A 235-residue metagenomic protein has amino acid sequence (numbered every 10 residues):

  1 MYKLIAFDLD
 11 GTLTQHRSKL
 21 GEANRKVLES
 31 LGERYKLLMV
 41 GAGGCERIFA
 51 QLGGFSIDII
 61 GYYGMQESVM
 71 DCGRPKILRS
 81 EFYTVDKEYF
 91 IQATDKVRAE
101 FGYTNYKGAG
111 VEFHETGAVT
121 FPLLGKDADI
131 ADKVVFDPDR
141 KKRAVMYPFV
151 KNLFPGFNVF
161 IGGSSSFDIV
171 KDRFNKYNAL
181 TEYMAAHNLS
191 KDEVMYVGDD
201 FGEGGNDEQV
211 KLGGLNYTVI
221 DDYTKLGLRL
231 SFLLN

Functional and structural regions predicted by a protein language model:
M1, L20, V170-D172, K176-N235: Mg2+-dependent phosphoryl-transfer enzymes with acidic/Ser/Thr/Gly-rich catalytic loops
M1-Y2, R34, S56, T116 (+1 more regions): A general structural motif
A6-F7: Walker B beta-strand of ABC/ABC-like P-loop ATPase nucleotide-binding domains, specifically the conserved hydrophobic
S18-G108: Active-site phosphate-binding/coordination module
K36, D58, N158, N216-T218: Conserved beta-strand segments of alpha/beta enzyme cores
I60-Y63, G163, I220-D221: Residues at the C-termini of beta-strands that transition into short coil/loop
N105-M195, E203-N206: Conserved acidic, metal-coordinating active-site core of Asp-based, Mg2+-dependent phosphoryl-transfer enzymes
